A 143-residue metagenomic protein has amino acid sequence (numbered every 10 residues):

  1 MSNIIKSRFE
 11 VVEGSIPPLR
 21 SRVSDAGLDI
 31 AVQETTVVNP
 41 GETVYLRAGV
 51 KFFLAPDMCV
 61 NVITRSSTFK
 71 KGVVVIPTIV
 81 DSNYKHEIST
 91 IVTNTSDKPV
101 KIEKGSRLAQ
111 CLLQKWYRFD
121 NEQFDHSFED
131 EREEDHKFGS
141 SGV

Functional and structural regions predicted by a protein language model:
M1-V143: DUTPase catalytic domain/fold
